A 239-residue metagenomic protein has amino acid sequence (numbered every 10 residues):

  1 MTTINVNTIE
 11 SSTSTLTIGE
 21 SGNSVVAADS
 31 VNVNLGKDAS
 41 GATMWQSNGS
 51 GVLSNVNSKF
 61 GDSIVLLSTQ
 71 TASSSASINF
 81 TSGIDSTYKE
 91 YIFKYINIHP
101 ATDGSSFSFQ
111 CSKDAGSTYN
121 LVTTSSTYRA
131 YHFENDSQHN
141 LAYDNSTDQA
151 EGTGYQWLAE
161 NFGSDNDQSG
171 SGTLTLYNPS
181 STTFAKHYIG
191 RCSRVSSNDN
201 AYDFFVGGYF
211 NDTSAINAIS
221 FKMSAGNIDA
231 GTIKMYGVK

Functional and structural regions predicted by a protein language model:
T2-T3, T8-T15, G19-S24, N32-K239: Surface-exposed molecular-recognition determinants
